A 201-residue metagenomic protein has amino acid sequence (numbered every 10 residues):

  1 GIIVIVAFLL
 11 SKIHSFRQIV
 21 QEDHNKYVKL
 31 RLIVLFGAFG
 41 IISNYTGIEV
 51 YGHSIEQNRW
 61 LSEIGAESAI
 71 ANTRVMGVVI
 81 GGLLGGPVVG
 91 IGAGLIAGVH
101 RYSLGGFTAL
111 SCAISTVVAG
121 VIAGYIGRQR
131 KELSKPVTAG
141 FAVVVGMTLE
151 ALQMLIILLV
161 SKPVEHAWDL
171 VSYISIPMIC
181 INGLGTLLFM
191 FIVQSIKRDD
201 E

Functional and structural regions predicted by a protein language model:
G1-R74, Y102-D200: Membrane-embedded alpha-helical hairpins and interfacial helices in multi-pass inner-membrane proteins
R74-V79, G92-R101, A123: Hydrophobic, membrane-inserted alpha-helices
V79-L84, L188, I192: Amphipathic alpha-helical packing elements
G81-A93, R130-P136: Membrane-helix interface "capping/anchor" motifs
